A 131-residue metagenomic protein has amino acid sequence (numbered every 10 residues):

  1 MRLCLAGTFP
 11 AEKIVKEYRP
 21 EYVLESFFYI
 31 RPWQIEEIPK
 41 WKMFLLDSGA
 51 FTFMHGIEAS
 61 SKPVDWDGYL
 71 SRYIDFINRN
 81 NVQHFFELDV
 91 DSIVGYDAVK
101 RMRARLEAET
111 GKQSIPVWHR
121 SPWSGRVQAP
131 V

Functional and structural regions predicted by a protein language model:
M1-R103: Non-catalytic, usually N-terminal nucleic-acid engagement modules in DNA/RNA processing proteins
N81, T110-Q113: Glycine-centered loop/turn motif at secondary-structure junctions
R105-A108: Glycan-processing catalytic domains of CAZymes
K112-V131: Glycine-rich phosphate/ribose-binding loops and adjacent secondary-structure elements that form binding surfaces
